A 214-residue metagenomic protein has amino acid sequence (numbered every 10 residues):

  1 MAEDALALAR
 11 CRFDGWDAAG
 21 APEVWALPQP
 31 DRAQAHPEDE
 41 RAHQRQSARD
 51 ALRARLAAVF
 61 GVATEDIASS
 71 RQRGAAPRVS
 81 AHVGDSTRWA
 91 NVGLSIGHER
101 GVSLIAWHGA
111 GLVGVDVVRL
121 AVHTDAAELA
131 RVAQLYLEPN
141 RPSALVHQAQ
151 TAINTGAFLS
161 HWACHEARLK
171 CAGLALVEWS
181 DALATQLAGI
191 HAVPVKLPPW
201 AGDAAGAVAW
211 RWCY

Functional and structural regions predicted by a protein language model:
M1-Y214: Core catalytic alpha/beta fold that binds nucleotide/phospho-ligands
